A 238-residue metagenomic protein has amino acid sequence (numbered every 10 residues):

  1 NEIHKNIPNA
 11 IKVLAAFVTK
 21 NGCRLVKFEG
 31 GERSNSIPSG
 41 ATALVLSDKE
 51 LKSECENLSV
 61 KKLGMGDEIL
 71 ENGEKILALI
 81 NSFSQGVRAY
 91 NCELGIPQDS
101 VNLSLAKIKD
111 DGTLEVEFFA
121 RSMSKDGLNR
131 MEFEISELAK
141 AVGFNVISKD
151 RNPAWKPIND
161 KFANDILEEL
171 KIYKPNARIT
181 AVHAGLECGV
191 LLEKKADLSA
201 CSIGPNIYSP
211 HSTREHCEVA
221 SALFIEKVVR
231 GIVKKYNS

Functional and structural regions predicted by a protein language model:
N1, R33-S34, D110-G112, S124-G127 (+3 more regions): Flexible loop/turn segments at secondary-structure boundaries
N1-R121: Midchain, well-structured core segments that form catalytic/ion-binding scaffolds
I3-N21, E74-A89, N129-E137, E168 (+1 more regions): His/Asp/Glu-rich mid-to-C-terminal helical/loop segments that flank catalytic regions of hydrolases
K5-V13, E32, S36, G40 (+9 more regions): Conserved active-site and cofactor/substrate-binding residues in soluble primary-metabolism enzymes
T19-F28, Q85, K149-L198: Active-site-adjacent substrate-binding region of metalloamidase/peptidase-like peptide-processing proteins
K52-E56, F133-G143, L167-K171, L192: Class I S-adenosyl-L-methionine
S100, A106-L114, F119, L170 (+1 more regions): Zn-dependent metallopeptidase/amidohydrolase metal-coordination segment
I108-E117, R121-D165: C-terminal structural cap/anchor segments
